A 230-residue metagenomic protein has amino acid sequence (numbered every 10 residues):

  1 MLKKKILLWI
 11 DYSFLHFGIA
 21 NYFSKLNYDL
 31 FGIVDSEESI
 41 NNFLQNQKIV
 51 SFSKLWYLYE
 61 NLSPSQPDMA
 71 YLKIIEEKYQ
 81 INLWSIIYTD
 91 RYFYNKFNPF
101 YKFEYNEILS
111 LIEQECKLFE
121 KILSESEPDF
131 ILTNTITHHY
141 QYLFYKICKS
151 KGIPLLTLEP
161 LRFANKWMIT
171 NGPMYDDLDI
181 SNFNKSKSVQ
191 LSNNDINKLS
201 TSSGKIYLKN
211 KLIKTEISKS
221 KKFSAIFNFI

Functional and structural regions predicted by a protein language model:
L2-K4, N27, E127-P128: A general structural motif
L2-S13, V34, L132: Nucleotide-activated donor-dependent transferases that construct or modify glycoconjugates
L15-G18, I40, H139-Y142: Short, well-ordered alpha-helical microsegments
G18-I19, L118: A conserved donor-nucleotide-binding helix/loop in the catalytic core of Leloir-type glycosyltransferases
Y22-C116, P160-I230: Conserved N-terminal ligand/cofactor-binding loop architecture of enzyme catalytic domains
K117-S181: Conserved nucleotide-sugar donor-interacting segment of glycosyltransferase catalytic cores, predominantly GT-B
